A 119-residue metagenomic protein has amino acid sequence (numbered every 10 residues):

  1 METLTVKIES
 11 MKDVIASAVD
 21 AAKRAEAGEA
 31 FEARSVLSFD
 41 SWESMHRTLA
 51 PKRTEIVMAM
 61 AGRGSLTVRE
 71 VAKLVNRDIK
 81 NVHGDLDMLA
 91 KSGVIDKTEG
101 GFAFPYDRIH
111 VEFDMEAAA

Functional and structural regions predicted by a protein language model:
M1-A27: General nucleic-acid-binding
A27-E55: Short alpha-helical segments that sit at the start of domains
E43-K52, T67, T98-A119: Short, cationic-aromatic polyanion-contact patches
E70-L74: A short acidic, leucine-rich amphipathic alpha-helix
L86-D87: Short, hydrophobic-biased segments on the C-terminal half of alpha helices that form "recognition helices"
A90-G100: A short, conserved structural fragment
